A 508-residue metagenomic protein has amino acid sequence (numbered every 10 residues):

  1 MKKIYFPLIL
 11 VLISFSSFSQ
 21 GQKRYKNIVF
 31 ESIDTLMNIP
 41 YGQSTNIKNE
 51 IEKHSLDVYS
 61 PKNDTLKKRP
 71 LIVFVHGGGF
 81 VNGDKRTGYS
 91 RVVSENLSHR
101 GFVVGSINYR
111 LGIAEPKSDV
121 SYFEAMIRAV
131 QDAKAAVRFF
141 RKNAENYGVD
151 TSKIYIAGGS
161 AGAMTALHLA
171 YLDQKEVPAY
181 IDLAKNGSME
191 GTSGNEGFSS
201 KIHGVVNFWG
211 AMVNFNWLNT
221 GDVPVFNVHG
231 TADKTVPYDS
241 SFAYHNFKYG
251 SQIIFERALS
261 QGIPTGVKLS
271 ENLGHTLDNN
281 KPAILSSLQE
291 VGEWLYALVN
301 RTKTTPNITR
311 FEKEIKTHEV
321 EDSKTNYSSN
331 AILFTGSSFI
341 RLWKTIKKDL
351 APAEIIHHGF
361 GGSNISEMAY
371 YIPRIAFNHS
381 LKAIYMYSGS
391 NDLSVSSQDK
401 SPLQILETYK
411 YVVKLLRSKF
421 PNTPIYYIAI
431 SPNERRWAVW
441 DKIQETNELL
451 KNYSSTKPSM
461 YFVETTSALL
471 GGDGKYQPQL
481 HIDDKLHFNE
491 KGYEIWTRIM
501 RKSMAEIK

Functional and structural regions predicted by a protein language model:
G21-K67: N-terminal cap/lid segment of alpha/beta-hydrolase-fold proteins
K67-G78: Short beta-strand element of the alpha/beta-hydrolase
R86-S106: Short amphipathic alpha-helix adjacent to the substrate-entry channel of hydrolases
Y122-E145, T408: Alpha/beta-hydrolase active-site loop
A135-G221: Primarily recognizes the serine-hydrolase "nucleophile elbow" in alpha/beta-hydrolase and SGNH/GDSL folds
K248, F255-T304, I482-K508: C-terminal catalytic histidine-bearing segment of alpha/beta-hydrolase fold enzymes
L277-N279, L285, S431-K508: Catalytic His-Asp segment of secreted/periplasmic serine-dependent ester chemistry enzymes
I340-E354, M368-L406, Y426, I430-E434: Oxyanion-hole/transition-state-stabilizing segment in secreted/luminal serine hydrolases and related acyltransferases
